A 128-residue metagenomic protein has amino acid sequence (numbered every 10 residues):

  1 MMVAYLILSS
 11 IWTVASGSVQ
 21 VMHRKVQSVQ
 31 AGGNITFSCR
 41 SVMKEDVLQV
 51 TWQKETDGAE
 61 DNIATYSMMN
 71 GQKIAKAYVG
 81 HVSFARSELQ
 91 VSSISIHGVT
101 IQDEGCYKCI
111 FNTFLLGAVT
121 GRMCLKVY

Functional and structural regions predicted by a protein language model:
M1-Q27: N-terminal Sec-dependent signal peptide, specifically the hydrophobic helical h-region
Q27-G33: Short, solvent-exposed loop/linker segments at the N-terminal edge of repeated beta-sheet extracellular domains
G33-F37, L48: Structural beta-strand segments of beta-rich domains
T36, V79-C124: Ligand-binding face of N-terminal immunoglobulin V-set domains in extracellular IgSF glycoproteins
R40-M43, T113: Non-cytosolic beta-sheet module surface loops
V42-V79: N-terminal V-set
E55, C124-Y128: Short beta-strand edge segments in extracellular beta-sheet folds
